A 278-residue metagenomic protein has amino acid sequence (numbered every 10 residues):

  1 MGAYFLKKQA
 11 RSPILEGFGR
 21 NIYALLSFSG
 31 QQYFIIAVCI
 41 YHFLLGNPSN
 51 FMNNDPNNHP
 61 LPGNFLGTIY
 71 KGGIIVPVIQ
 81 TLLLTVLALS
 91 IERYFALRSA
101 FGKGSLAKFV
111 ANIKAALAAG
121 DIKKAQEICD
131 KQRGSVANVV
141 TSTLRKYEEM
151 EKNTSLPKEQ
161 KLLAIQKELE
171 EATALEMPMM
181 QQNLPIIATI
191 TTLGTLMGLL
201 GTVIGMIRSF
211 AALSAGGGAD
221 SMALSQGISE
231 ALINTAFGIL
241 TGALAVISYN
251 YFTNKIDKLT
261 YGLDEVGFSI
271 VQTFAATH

Functional and structural regions predicted by a protein language model:
Q9: Cationic, low-complexity basic patches in intrinsically disordered or flexible, solvent-exposed regions
L15, N53-P62, S155-Q166: Short, membrane-interfacial amphipathic segments enriched in basic
R20-K108, F252: Hydrophobic membrane-targeting segments
C39-P62, T68, M177-K255: Helix-termination/interfacial motifs at the ends of transmembrane alpha-helices
G73, L87, A125, V140 (+3 more regions): Residue-level signature of catalytic and energy-coupling elements of molecular machines, predominantly ATP/GTP-dependent
V78, Q126-C129, V203: Hydrophobic alpha-helical membrane segments of integral membrane proteins
G102-G194, R208-A211, I247-H278: Predominantly long cytosolic amphipathic alpha-helical stalk/bundle segments
